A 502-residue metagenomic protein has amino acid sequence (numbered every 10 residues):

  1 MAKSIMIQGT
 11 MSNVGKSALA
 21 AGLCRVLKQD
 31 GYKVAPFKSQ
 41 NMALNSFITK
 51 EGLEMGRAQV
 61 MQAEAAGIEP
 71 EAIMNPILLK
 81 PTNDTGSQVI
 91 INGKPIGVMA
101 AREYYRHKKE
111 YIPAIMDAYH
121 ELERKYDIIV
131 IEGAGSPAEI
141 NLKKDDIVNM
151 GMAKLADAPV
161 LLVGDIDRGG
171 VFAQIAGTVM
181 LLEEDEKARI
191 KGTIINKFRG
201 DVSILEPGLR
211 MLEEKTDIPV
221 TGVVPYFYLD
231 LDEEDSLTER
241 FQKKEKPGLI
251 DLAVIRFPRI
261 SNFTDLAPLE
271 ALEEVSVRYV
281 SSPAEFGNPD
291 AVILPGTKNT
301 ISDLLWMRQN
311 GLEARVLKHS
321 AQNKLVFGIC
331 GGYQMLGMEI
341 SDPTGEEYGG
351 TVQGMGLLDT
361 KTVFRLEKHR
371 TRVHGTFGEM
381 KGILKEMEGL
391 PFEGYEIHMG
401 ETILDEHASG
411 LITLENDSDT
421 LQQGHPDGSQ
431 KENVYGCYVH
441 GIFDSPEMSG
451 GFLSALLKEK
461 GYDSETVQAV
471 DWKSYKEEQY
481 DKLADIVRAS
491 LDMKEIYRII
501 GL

Functional and structural regions predicted by a protein language model:
M1-S320, L325, D342, L366-K368 (+1 more regions): Flexible phosphate-sensing "switch/lid" loops adjacent to ATP/NTP-binding sites across phosphate-transfer
C330-G331: Catalytic nucleophile serine of serine hydrolases, specifically the conserved "nucleophile elbow" pentapeptide
M335: Conserved catalytic-site region of short-chain dehydrogenase/reductase
I340-K368, V373-H374: Class I SAM-dependent methyltransferase SAM-binding "motif I" and its flanking Rossmann-like core
